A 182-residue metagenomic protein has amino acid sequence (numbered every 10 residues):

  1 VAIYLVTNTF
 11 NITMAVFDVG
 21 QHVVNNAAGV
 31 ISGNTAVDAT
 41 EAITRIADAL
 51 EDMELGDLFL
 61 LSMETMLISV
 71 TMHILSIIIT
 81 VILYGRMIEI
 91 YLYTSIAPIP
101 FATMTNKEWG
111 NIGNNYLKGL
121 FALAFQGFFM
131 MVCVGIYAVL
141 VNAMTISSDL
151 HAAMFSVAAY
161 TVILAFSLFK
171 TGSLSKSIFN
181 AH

Functional and structural regions predicted by a protein language model:
A2-I96, M130-F179: Non-cytosolic segments of integral membrane proteins
P98-F101, L123-A124: Alpha-helical transmembrane segments and their membrane-interface exit regions
F101-K118, I146, S177-I178: Alpha-helical transmembrane segments
Y116-A124, V162, F166: Transmembrane helix-bundle signature of multi-pass membrane transporters/permeases
L123-M131: Hydrophobic alpha-helical membrane segments
